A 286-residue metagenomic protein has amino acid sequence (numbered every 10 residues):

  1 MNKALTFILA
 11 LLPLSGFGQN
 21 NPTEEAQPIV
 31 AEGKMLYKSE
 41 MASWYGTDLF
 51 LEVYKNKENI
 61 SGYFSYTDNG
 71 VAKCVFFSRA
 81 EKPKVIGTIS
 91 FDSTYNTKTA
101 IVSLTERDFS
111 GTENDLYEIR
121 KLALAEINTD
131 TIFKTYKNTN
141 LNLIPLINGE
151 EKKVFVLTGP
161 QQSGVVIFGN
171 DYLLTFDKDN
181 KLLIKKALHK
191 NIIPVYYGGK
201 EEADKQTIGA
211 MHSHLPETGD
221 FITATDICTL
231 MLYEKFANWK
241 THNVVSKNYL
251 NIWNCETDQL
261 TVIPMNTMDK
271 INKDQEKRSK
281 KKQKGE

Functional and structural regions predicted by a protein language model:
M1-A26: Bacterial Sec-dependent N-terminal signal peptides
F17-G18, L146, V165-I167: A hydrophobic alpha-helix/topogenic segment detector that preferentially activates on transmembrane helices
N20-I101, S110, K121-E150, V195-E286: Active-site-proximal loop/helix of nucleotide/amide-processing enzymes and allied scaffolds
I86-S103, F168-I184: A short, surface-exposed beta-strand/turn
D115-Y117: Low-complexity, serine/threonine/proline-enriched polar segments
G149-K152, D179-K181: Beta-strand-turn-beta hairpins that frame and shape the catalytic cleft of phosphate-ester-processing enzymes
K153-L157: N-terminal, charge-rich interaction modules
P160-G164, G169-E202: Short helix-loop boundary/capping segments
